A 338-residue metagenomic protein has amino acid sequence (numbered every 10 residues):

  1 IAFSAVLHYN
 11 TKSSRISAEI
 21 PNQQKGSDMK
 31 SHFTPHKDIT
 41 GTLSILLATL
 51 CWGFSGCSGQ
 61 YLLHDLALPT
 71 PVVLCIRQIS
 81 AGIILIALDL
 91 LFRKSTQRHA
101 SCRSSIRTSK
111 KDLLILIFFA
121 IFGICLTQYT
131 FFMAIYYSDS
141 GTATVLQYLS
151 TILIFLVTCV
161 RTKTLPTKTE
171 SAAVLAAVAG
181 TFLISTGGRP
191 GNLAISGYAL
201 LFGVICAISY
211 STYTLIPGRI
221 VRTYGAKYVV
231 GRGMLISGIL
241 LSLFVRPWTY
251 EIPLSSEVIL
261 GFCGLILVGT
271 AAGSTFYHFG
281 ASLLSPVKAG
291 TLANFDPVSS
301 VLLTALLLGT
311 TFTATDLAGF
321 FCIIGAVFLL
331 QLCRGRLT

Functional and structural regions predicted by a protein language model:
A2-S4, H8-I76, N192-R219, I239 (+1 more regions): Glycine-/small-residue-enriched transmembrane alpha-helix faces in small-molecule transporters and effluxers
K30-S31, Q78, S185-T186, V258-L260 (+1 more regions): C-terminal-most transmembrane helix of multi-pass membrane proteins
K37-T42, L66-P71, C75, T108-D112 (+3 more regions): Juxtamembrane helix-entry segments on the extracytoplasmic side of multipass membrane proteins
T49, I76, I124, T142-L149 (+2 more regions): Helix-helix packing/entry segments at the starts of transmembrane helices
L62, V73, A134, D139 (+7 more regions): Hydrophobic/aromatic residues within transmembrane alpha-helices of multi-pass small-molecule transporters
L66-C125, L153-V157, I208-I216, V230-T249 (+2 more regions): Transmembrane alpha-helices of multi-pass small-molecule transport proteins
I84, D89, S150-L175, V298-A318: C-terminal transmembrane-helix exit sites in multi-pass transporters
F92-G141, Q147, L183, I266-L284: Specific transmembrane alpha-helical segments of multi-pass solute transporters/efflux pumps, especially DMT/EamA
